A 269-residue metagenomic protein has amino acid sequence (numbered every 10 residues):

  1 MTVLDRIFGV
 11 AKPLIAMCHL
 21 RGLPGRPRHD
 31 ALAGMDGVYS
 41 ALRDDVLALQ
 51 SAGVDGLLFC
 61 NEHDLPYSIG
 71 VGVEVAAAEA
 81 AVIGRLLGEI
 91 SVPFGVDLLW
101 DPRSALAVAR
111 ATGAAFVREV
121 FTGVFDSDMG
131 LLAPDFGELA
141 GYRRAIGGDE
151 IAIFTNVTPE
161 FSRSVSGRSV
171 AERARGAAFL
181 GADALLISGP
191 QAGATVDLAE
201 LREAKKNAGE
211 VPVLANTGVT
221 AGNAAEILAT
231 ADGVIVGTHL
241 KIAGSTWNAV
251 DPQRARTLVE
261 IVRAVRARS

Functional and structural regions predicted by a protein language model:
V10-A11, A16-M17, S68-V96, P134-T155 (+2 more regions): Alpha-helix-loop-beta-strand connector modules within alpha/beta enzyme cores
A11-P24, A48-N61: N-terminal glycine-rich anion-binding loops that anchor highly charged ligand groups
H19-L23, E62, D97-R103, T122 (+4 more regions): Active-site beta-loop-alpha junctions enriched in small/polar residues
L20-H29, S104, V108-A184, A267: Conserved anion-binding
A31-V46, L98-R103: Glycine-rich anion/phosphate-binding loops
G53-A78, V124-M129, L185-V196, A243-S245: Glycine-rich, proline-tolerant flexible connector loops at the mouths of alpha/beta enzymes
L57-L58, F116-R118, L186, I235-V236: Conserved beta-strand positions in the central sheet of alpha/beta enzyme cores
V96, D101-A114, E172-R173, A204-G209 (+1 more regions): Catalytic cores of alpha/beta
